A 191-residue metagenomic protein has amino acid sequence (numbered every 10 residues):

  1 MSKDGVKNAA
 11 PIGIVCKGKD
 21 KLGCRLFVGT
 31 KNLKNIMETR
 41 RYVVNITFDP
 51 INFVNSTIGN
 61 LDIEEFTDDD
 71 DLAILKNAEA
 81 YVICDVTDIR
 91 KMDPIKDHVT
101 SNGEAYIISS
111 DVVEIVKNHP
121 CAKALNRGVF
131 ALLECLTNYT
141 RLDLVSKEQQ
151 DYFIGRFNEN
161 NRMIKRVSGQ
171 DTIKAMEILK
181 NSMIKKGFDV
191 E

Functional and structural regions predicted by a protein language model:
M1-Y81, D85-E191: Basic, polyanion-binding surface patches
